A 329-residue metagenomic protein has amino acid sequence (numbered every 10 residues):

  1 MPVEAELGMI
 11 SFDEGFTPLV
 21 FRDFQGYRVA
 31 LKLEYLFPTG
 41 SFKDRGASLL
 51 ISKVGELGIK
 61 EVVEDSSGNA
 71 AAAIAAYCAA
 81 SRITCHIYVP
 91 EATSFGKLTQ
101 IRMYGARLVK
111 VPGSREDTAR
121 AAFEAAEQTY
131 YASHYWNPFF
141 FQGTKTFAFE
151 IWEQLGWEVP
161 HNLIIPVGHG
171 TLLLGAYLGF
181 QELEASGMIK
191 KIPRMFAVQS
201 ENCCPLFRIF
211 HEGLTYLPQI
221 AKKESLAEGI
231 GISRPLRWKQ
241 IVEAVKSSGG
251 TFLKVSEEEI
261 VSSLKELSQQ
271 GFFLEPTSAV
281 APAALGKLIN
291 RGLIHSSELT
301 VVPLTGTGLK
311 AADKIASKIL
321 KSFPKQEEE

Functional and structural regions predicted by a protein language model:
M1-E329: PLP-dependent amino-acid enzyme catalytic core
